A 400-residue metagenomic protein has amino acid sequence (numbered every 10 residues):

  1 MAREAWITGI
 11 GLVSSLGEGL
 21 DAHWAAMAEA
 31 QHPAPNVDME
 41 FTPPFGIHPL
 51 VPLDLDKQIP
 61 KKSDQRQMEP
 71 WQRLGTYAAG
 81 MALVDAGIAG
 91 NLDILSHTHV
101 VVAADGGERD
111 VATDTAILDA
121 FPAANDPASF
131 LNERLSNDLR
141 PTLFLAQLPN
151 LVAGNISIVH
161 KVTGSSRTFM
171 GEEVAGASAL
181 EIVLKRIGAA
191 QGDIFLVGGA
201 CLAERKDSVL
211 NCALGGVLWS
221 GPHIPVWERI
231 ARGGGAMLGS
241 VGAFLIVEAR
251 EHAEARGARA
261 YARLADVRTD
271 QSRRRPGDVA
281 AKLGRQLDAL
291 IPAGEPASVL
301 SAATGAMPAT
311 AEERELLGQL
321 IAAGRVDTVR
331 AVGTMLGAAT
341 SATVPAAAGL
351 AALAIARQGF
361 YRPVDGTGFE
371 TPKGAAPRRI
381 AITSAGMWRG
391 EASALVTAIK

Functional and structural regions predicted by a protein language model:
M1-S165, F169-M170, A177, K185-G192 (+2 more regions): Conserved "HGTGT" condensation-loop signature of ketosynthase/thiolase-family condensing enzymes that catalyze
I182: Internal active-site segments that recognize and position negatively charged phosphoryl groups and nucleotide moieties
V197: Short beta-strand and adjacent tight-turn residues that come in two discontinuous sequence segments and form the edges
